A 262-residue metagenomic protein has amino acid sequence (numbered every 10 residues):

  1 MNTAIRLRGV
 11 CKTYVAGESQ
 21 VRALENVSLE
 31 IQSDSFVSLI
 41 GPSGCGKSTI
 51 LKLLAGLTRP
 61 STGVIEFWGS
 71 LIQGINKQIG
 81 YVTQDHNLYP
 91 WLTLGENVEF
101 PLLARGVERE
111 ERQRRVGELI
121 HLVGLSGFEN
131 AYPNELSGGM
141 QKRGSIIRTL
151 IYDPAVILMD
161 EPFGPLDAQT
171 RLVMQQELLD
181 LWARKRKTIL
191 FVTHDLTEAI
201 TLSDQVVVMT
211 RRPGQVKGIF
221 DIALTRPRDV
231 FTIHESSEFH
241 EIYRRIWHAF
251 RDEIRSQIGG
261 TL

Functional and structural regions predicted by a protein language model:
I40-P42: The feature captures the beta-strand-to-loop junction immediately N-terminal to the Walker
A55: Helix-to-loop junction immediately C-terminal to a conserved catalytic motif
G63-I75: Conserved ABC transporter NBD signature motif
L92-E99: Short coil-to-helix segment of the ABC ATPase nucleotide-binding domain corresponding to the Q-loop/switch region
E99, L103, E110-F128, D180: Conserved ABC ATPase "signature" region
A131-N134, Y152: Conserved signature/switch motifs of ABC ATPase nucleotide-binding domains
I157-D160: Catalytic Walker B motif of ABC-type/P-loop ATPase nucleotide-binding domains
